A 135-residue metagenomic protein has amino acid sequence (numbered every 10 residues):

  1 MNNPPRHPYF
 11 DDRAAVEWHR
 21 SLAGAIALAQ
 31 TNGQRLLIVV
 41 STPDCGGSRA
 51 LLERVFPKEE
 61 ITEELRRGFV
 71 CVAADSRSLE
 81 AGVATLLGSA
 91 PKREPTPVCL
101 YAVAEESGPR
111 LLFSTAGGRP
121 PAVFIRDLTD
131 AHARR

Functional and structural regions predicted by a protein language model:
M1-N3, L36-I38, E60, Y101-A104: Short amphipathic alpha-helical segments, especially helix-boundary/capping motifs
M1-N32, A131-R135: N-terminal leader/targeting and pre-domain segments
M1-P8, I38-V39, G47, V83-L87: Short secondary-structure boundary micro-motifs
V16, R20, V39, G118-R119: Soluble non-cytosolic domains of exported or imported proteins
W18, G47-S48: Terminal low-complexity, poorly structured segments
L22-T31, A50-R134: Thioredoxin-like thiol-disulfide oxidoreductase module
N32-G46, C71: Short active-site neighborhood of thiol/selenol oxidoreductases, capturing the structured segment around
